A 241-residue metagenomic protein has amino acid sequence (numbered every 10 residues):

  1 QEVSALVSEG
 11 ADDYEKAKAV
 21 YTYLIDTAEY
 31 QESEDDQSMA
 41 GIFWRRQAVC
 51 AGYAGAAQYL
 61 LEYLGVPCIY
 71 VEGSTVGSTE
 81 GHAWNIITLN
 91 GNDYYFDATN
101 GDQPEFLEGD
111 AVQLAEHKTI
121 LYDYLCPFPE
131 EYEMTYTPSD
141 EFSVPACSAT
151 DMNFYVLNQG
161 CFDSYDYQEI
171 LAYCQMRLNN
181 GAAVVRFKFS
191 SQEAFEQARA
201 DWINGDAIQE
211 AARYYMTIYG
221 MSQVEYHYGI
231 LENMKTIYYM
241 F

Functional and structural regions predicted by a protein language model:
Q1-A11, C126-F241: N-terminal accessory/pre-domain segments preceding catalytic cores
Q1-I42: Secondary-structure boundary elements
G10, Q47-C50, K118: Flexible, glycine- and charge-enriched loops at secondary-structure boundaries
D13-K16, R46, Y53, G81: Generic hydrophobic secondary-structure packing signal
A17, A54, G205-I208: Generic alpha-helical secondary structure
Y21-I25, Q58, Q209: Generic solvent-exposed, charged/amphipathic alpha-helical segments that serve as macromolecular interface scaffolds
E34-A48, G52-Y59: Conserved active-site-adjacent core of cysteine acyl-enzyme catalytic domains
G52-P127: Hydrophobic/aromatic-rich core segments of domains that either
